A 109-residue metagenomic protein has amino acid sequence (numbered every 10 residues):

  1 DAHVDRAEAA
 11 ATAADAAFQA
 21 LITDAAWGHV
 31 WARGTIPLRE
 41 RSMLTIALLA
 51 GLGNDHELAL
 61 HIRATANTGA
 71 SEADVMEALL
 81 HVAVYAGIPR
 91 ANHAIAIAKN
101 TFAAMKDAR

Functional and structural regions predicted by a protein language model:
D1-R39, N67, N92-R109: Acidic, glycine/proline-rich low-complexity segments that act as flexible tails and inter-domain linkers
T23, E40-S42, L58, V75: N-terminal alpha-helical segment
A26, L48-N54, G87: Short alpha-helix boundary/capping elements
I36, E40-M43, G53-N54: Helical "substrate-binding/catalytic lid" subdomain of Rossmann-like NAD(P)-dependent dehydrogenases/reductases
R41-L49, L79: Short, structured motif recognition centered on aromatic/hydrophobic residues
G51-M76: Mid-chain, well-packed structural core segment of small domains
A83-A91: C-terminal structural segments of small proteins and small subunits
